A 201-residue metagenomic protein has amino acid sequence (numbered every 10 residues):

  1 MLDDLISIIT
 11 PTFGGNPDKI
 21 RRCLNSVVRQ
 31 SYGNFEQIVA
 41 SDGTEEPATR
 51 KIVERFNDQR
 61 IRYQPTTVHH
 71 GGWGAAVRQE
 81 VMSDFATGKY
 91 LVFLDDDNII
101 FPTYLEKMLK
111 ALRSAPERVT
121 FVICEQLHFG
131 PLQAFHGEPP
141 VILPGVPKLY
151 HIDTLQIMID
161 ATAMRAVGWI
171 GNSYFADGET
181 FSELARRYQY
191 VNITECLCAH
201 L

Functional and structural regions predicted by a protein language model:
M1-L201: Nucleotide-sugar donor-binding/catalytic module of glycosyltransferases that assemble extracellular/cell-envelope
